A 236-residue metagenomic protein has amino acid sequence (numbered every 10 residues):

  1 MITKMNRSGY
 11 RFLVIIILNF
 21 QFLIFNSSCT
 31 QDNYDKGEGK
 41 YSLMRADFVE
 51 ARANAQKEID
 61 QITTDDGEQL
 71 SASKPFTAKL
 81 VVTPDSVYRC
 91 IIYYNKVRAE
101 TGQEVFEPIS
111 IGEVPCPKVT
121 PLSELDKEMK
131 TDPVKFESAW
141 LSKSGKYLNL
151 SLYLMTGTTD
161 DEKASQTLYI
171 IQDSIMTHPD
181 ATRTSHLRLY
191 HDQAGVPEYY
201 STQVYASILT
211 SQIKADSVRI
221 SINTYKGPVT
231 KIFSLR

Functional and structural regions predicted by a protein language model:
M1-Y10: N-terminal secretory signal peptides that target proteins for export/translocation
I2, F20-E50: Bacterial Sec-dependent N-terminal signal peptides
A53-I62: Short aromatic-glycine-enriched beta-strand elements
T77-I92: Short nucleic-acid-contacting surface segments enriched for D/E, G, S/T with interspersed K/R
T83-D85, L189-V218, Y225: Short, solvent-exposed, Trp/other aromatic-anchored flexible loops in extracytoplasmic proteins
K96-G102, E198, I222-I232: Short acidic/polar inter-strand loop motif in beta-rich domains
V97-Y153: Surface-exposed beta-loop interaction hotspot
E137-Y190: Short helix-loop boundary/capping segments
